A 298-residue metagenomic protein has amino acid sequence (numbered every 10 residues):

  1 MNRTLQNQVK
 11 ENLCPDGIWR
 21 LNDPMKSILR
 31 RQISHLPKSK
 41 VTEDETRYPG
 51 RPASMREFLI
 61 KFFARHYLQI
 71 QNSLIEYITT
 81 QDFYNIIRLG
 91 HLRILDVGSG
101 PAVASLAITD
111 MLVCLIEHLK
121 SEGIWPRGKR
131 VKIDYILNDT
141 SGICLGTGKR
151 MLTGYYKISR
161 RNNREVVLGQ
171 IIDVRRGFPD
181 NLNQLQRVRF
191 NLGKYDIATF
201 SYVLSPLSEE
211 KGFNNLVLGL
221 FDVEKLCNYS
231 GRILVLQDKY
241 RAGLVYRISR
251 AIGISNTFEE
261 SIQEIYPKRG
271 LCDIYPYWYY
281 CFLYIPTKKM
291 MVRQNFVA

Functional and structural regions predicted by a protein language model:
M1-V41: N-terminal auxiliary segments of SAM/dcSAM-dependent transferases
N2-Q8, G142-A298: Domain-level detector for long C-terminal conserved domains
D44-I86: Class I SAM-dependent methyltransferase Rossmann-like catalytic core, especially the SAM/SAH-binding loop
L59-L74, G100-I108, T140-G148, G212-N215: Phosphate/oxyanion-binding active-site loops and adjacent basic polyanion-contact surfaces
Y77, Q81, L112-I116, L152 (+1 more regions): Active-site catalytic pocket residues across diverse enzymes, especially alpha/beta-hydrolases
G90-G100: Conserved class I S-adenosyl-L-methionine
P101-G123: Conserved SAM-binding loop of SAM-dependent methyltransferases across substrates and taxa, primarily the Class I
D134-D139: Conserved SAM-binding motif I beta-strand of class I
